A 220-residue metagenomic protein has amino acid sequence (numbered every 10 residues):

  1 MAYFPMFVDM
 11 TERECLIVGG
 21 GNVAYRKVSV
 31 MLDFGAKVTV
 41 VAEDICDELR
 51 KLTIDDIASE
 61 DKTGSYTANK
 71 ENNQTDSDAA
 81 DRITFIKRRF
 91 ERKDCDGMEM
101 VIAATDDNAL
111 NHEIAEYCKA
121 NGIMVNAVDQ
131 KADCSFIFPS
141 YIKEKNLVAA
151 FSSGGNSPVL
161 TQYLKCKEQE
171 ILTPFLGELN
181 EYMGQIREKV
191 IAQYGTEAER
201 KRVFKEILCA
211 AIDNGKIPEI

Functional and structural regions predicted by a protein language model:
M1-D44, E48-L52: Hydrophobic, well-ordered beta-alpha structural blocks that scaffold small-molecule cofactor pockets
E12, D96-G97, E144: Alpha-helix C-terminal capping/helix-to-coil transition sites in glycosyltransferase folds
N22-V23, A109, G155: Residue-level detector of alpha-helix initiation sites
T53-R82: Intrinsically disordered, low-complexity terminal tails and inter-domain linkers enriched for S/T/G/P/D/E
A80-D96: Glycine-rich, highly charged phosphate/nucleotide-binding loops
M100-A104, N111-I137: ADP-ribose/adenylate-binding Rossmann-like module
A127-L176: E1/E1-like adenylate-forming module used to activate ubiquitin-like modifiers and sulfur-carrier proteins
G155-I220: An accessory alpha-helical subdomain
